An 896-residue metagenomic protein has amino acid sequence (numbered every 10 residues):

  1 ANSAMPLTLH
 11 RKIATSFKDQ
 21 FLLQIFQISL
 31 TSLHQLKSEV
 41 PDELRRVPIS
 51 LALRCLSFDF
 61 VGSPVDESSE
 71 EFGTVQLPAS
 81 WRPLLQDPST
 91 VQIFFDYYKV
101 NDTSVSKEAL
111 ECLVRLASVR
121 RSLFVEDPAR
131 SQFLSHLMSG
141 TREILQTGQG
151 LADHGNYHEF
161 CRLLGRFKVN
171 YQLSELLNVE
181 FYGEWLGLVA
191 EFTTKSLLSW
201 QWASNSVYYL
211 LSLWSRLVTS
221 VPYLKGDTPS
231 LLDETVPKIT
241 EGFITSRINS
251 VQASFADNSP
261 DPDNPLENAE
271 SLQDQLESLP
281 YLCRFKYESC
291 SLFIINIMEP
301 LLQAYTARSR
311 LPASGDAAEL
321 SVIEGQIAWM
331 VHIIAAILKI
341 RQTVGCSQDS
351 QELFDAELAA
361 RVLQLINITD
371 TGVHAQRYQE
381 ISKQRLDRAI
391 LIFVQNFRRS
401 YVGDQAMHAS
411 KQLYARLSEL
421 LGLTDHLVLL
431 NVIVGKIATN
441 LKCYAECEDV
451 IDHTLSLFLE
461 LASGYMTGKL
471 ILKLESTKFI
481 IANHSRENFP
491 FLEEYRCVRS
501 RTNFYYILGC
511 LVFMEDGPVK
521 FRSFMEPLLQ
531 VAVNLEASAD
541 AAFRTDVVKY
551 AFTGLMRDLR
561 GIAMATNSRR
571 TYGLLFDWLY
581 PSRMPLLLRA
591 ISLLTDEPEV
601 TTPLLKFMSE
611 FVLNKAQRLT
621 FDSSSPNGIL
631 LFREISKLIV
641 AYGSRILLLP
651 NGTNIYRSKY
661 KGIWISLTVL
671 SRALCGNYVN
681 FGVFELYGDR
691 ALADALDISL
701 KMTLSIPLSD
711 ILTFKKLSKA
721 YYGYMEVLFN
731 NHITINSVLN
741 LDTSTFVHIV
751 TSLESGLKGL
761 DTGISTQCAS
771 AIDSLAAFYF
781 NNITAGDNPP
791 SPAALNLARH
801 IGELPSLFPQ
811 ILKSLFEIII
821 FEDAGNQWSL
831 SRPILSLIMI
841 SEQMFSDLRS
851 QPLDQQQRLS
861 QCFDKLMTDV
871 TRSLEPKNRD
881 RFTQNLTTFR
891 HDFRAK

Functional and structural regions predicted by a protein language model:
A1, I13-S32, L36-D59, L77-T90 (+29 more regions): Extended HEAT/HEAT-like alpha-solenoid repeat tracts in very large eukaryotic scaffold/adaptor proteins
S3-K37, C55, E70-N101, E126-G150 (+18 more regions): Amphipathic alpha-helical segments within extended alpha-helical solenoids and repeat-rich scaffolds in large
D59-S63, R120-L123, F167, Y171-E175 (+13 more regions): Long alpha-helical scaffolds in large eukaryotic adaptor/regulatory proteins, encompassing alpha-solenoid repeat systems
S63-E71, V344-C346, D404-A409: Short, conserved, GDST-rich strand-edge loop motifs in beta-rich repeat architectures
Q342-L353, L619-P626, F681-G688, T734-D742 (+1 more regions): Acidic, serine/threonine/proline-rich low-complexity intrinsically disordered regions
L588, L619, L704, N736 (+1 more regions): Extended heptad-repeat coiled-coil alpha-helical scaffolds of eukaryotic proteins
K615, S624, L649, N677 (+4 more regions): Extended, low-hydrophobicity acidic Ser/Pro/Thr-rich
A785, S791, L804-K896: Extended, C-terminal alpha-helical/coiled-coil scaffolding tails that mediate protein-protein interactions and assembly
